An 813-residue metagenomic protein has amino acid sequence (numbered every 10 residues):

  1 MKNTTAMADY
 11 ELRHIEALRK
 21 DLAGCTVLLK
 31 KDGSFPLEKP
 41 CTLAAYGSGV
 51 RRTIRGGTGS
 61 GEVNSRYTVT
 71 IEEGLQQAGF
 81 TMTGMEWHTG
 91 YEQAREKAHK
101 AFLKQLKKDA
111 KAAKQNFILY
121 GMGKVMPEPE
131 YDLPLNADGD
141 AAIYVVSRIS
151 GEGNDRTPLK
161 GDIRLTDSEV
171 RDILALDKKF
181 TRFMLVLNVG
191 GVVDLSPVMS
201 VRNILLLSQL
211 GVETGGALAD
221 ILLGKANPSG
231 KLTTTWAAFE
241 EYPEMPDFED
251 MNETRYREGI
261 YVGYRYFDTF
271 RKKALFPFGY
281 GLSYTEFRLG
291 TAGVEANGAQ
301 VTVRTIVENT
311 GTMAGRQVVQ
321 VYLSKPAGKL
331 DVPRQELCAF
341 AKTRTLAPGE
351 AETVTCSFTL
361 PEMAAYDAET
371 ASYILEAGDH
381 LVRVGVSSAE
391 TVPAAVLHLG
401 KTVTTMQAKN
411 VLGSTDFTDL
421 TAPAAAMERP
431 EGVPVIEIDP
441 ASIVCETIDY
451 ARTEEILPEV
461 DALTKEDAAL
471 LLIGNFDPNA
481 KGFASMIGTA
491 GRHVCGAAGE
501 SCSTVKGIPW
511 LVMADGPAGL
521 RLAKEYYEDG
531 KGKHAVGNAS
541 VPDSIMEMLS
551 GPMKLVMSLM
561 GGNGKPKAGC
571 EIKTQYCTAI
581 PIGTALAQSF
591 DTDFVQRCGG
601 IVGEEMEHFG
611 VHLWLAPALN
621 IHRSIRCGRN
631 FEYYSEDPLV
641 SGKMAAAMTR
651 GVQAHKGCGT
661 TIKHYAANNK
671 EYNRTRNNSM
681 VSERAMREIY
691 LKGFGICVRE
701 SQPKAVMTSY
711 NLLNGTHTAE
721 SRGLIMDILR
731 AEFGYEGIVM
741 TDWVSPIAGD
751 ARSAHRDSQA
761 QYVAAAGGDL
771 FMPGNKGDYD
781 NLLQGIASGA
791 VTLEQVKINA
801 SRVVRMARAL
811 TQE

Functional and structural regions predicted by a protein language model:
M1-A365, I374-E390, T405-E813: Glycoside hydrolase catalytic-domain context in secreted enzymes
A371: Extracellular/periplasmic metallocenter environments
V396-M406: Short beta-strand edge segments in extracellular beta-sheet folds
